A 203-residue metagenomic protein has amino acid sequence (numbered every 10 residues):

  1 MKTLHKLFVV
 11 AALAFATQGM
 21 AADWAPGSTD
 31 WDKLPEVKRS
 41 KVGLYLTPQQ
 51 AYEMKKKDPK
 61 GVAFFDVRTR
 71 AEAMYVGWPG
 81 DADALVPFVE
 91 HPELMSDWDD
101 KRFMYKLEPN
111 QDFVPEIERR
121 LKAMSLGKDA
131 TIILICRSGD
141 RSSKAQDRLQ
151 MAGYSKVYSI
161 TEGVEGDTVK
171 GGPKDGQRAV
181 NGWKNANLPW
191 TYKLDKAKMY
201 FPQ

Functional and structural regions predicted by a protein language model:
M1-F8: Bacterial N-terminal signal peptides that target proteins for export
A16-Q18: N-terminal signal peptide c-region/cleavage motif recognized by signal peptidases
A21-Q49, K56-K57, M74-T131, S142-Q203: Rhodanese-like catalytic fold shared by cysteine-dependent sulfurtransferases and DSP/PTP-type phosphatases
A63-R68: Short hydrophobic beta-strand that contains or immediately precedes a catalytic carboxylate
I135: Short, surface-exposed ligand- or partner-binding patches at beta-edge/loop junctions that are enriched in aromatics
G139: Conserved G/P- and acidic residue-centered "switch" motifs that form tight phosphate/ATP-binding loops in soluble
